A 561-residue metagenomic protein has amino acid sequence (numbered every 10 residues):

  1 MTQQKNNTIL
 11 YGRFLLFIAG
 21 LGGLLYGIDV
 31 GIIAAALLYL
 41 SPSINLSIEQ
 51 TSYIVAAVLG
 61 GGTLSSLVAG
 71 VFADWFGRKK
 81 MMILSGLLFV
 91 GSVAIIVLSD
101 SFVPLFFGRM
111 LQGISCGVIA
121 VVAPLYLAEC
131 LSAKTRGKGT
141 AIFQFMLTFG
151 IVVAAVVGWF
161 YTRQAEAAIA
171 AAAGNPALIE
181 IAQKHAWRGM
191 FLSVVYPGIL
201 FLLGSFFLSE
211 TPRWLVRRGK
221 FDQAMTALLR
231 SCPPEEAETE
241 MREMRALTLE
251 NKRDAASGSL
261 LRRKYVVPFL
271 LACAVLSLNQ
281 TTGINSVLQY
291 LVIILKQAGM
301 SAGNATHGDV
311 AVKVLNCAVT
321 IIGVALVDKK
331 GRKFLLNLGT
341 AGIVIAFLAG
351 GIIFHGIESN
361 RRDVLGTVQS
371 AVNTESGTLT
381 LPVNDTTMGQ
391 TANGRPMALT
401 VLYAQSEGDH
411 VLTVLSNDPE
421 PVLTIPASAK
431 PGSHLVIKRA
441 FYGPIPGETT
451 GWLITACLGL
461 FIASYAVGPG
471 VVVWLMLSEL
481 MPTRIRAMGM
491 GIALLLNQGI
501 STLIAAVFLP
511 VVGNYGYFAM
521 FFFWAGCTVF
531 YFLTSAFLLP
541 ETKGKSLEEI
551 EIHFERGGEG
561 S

Functional and structural regions predicted by a protein language model:
M1-S561: Transmembrane-helix signature of 12-pass secondary carriers
